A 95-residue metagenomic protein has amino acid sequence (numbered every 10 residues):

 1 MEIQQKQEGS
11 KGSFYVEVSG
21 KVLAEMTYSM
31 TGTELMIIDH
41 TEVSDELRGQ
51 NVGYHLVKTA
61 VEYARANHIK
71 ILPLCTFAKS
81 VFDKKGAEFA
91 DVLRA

Functional and structural regions predicted by a protein language model:
M1-S13: Active-site rim helix/loop that mediates acceptor-substrate recognition in acyltransferases
G12-L23: Conserved beta-hairpin
E17, S29-M30: Well-ordered beta-strand positions
M30-I38: A conserved beta-turn-beta hairpin within the catalytic core of GNAT-like acetyltransferases that forms part
T41-R48: A short, internal acetyl-CoA/4′-phosphopantetheine-binding micro-motif in the GNAT/acyltransferase core
G49-E62: Conserved acetyl-CoA-binding loop-helix of GNAT-fold acetyltransferases
T59, Y63-A95: C-terminal structural segments of small proteins and small subunits
